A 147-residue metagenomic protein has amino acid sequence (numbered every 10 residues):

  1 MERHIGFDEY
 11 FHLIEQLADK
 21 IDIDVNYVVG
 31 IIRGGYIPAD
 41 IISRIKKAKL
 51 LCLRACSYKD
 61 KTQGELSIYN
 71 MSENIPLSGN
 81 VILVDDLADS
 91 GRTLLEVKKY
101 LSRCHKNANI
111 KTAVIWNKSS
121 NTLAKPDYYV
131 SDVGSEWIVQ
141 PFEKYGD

Functional and structural regions predicted by a protein language model:
M1-D147: PRPP-associated nucleotide enzymes
